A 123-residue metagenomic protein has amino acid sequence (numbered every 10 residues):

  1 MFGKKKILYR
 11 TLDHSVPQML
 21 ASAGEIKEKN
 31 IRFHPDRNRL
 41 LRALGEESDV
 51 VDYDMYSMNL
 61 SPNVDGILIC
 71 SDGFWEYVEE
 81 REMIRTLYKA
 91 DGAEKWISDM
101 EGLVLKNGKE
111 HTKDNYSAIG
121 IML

Functional and structural regions predicted by a protein language model:
M1-F2, L20-A23, R81: A short secondary-structure junction signal
M1-G3, Y9-R10: Conserved catalytic micro-motifs used in adenylation/nucleotidyl-transfer and phosphoryl/amide- and methyl-transfer
F2, R32, E110-T112: A generic structural signal for short, solvent-exposed coil/turn residues that cap or connect secondary-structure
I7-L8, N38, I119: A broad, low-specificity signal marking well-ordered, structured residues that form hydrophobic/aromatic
L8, Q18, W75: Nucleotide phosphate-binding site architecture
Y9, R32, G92, W96: Short acidic-hydrophobic sequence patches enriched in Asp/Glu that either
T11-S61, D65: Conserved, helical-rich catalytic subdomain that frames metal- and/or nucleotide-binding sites in enzyme alpha/beta
G45-L123: C-terminal catalytic subdomain
